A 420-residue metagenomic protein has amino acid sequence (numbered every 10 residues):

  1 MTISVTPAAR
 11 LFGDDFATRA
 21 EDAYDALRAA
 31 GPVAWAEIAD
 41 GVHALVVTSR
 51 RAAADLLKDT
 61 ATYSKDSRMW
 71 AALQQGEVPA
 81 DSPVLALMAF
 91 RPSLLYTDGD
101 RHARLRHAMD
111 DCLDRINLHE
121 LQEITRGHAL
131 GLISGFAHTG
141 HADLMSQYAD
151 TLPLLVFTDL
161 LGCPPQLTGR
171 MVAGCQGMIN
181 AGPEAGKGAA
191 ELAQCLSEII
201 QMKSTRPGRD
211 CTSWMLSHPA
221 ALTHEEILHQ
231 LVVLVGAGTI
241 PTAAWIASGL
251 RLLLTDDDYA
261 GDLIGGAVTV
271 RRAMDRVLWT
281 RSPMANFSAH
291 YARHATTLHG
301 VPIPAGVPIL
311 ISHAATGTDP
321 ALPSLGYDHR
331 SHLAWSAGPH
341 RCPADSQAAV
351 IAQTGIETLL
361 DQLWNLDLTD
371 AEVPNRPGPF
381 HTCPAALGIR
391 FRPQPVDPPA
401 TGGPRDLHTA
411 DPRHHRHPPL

Functional and structural regions predicted by a protein language model:
M1-L420: Cytochrome P450
